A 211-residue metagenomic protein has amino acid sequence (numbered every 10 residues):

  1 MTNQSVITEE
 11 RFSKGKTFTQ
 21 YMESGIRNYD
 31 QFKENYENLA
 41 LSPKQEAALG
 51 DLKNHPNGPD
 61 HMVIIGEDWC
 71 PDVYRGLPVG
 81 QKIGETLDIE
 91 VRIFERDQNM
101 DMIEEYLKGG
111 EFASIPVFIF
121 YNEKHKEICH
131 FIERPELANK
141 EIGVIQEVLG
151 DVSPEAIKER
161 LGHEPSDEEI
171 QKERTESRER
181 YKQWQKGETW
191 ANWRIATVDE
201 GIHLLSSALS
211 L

Functional and structural regions predicted by a protein language model:
M1-G58, E85-T86, E90, E104-A113 (+1 more regions): Non-globular targeting/processing and membrane-anchoring segments
A48-I83: Local sequence-structure signature of Cys/Sec-based thiol-disulfide redox active-site neighborhoods
V63-G66, G80, D88-E105, A113-S114 (+1 more regions): Thiol-based oxidoreductase modules, predominantly thioredoxin-like and allied folds used for disulfide exchange
C70, Q98-D101, E136-A138: Short, catalytically relevant binding-site loops at active-site mouths
